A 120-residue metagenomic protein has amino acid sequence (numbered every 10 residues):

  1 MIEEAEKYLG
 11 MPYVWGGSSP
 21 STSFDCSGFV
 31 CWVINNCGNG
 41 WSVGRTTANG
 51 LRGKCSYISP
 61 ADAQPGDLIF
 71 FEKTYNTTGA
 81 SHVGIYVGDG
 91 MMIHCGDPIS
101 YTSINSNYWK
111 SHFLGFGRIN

Functional and structural regions predicted by a protein language model:
M1-P12, A61, N105-N120: Intrinsically disordered, low-complexity, Pro/Ser/Thr/Asn/Gly/Ala-rich spacer/linker segments adjacent to signal
M11-P65, S111: Catalytic cysteine-centered active-site loop
G17, K73-Y75, N120: Short, well-ordered turn and helix-capping elements at secondary-structure junctions
T22, C95, Y101, N107-W109: Flexible domain-boundary/linker segments
F29-V30, G84, F116: Short hydrophobic/aromatic patches on the structural cores and recognition surfaces of FHA
N39-T102: ...with weaker cross-activation on analogous glycine-rich loops/strands in unrelated enzymes
